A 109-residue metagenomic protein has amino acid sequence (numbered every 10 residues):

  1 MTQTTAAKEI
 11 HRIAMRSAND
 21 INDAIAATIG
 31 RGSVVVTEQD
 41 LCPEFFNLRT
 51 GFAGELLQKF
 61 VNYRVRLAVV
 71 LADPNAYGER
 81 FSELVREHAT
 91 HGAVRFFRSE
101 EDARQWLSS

Functional and structural regions predicted by a protein language model:
T2-S109: Amphipathic, Lys/Arg-enriched alpha-helical "gate/interface" segment within cytosolic domains that mediates
